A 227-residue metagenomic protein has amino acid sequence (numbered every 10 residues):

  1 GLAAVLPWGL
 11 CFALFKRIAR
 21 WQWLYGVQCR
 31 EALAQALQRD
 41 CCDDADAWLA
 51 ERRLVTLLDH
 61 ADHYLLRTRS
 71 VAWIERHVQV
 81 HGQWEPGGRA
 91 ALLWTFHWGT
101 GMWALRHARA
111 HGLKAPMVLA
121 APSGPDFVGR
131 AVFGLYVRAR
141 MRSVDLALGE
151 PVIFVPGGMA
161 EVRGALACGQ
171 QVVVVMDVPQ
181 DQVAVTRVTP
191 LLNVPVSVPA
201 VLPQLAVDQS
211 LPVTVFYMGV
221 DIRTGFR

Functional and structural regions predicted by a protein language model:
G1-M102, R138-S143: Membrane-anchoring hydrophobic helices of lipid-metabolizing enzymes
D40-D44, G112-A115, A147-G149, A200 (+1 more regions): Structural alpha-beta junctions
R76-G82, G149-P156: Short acidic-hydrophobic, aromatic-tinged amphipathic segments that line or gate anion-handling sites
H81-W84, L105-R109, M141-R142, V162-R163 (+1 more regions): Short amphipathic alpha-helical segments and helix-helix/interface helices
G87-R89, A147-L148, C168-G169, Q209: Structured helix-beta-strand junction loops
R89-F154, A184: Catalytic core of membrane glycerolipid acyltransferases/transacylases, capturing the structured, soluble-facing
G157-A160, G164-D221: Membrane-associated lipid acylation/remodeling enzymes share a hydrophobic transmembrane-juxtamembrane segment
D221-R227: Conserved active-site-proximal loop/helix segments of enzymes involved in bacterial cell-wall and related
